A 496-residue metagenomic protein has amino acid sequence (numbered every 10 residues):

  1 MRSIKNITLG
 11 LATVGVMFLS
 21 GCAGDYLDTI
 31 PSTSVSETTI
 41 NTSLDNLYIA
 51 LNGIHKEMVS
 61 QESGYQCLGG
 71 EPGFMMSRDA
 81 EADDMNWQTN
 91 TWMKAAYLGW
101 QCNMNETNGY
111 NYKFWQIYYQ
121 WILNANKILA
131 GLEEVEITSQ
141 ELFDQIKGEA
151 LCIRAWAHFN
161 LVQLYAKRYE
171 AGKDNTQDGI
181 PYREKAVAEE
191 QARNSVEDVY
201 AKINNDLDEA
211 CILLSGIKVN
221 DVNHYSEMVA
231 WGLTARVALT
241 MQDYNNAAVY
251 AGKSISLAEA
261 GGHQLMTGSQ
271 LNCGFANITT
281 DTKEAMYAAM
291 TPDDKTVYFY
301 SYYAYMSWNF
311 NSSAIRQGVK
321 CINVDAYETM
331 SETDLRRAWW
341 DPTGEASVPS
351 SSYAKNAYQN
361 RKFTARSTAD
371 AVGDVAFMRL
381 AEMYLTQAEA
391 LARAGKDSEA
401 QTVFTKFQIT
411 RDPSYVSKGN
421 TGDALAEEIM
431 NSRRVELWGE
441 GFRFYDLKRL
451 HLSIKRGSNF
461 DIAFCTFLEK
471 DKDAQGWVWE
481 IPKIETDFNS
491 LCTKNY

Functional and structural regions predicted by a protein language model:
C22-M76, S307, A326, M330-S331 (+3 more regions): Membrane-proximal, proline-rich intrinsically disordered regions
E37-T38, Y65-W87, K167-T176, G216-Y302 (+1 more regions): Short, surface-exposed recognition loops and adjoining beta-strand edges that mediate ligand/DNA contacts, enriched
T91-L164, N194, I212-G216, D370-V375 (+2 more regions): Conserved, well-structured interaction surfaces
I122-A125, Y200, L207, A251 (+2 more regions): Inward-facing hydrophobic residues that define packing positions of alpha-helical scaffold repeats
A248-L380, P413, E428, E436 (+6 more regions): Hydrophobic-face positions in mid-chain alpha helices that act as interaction patches
